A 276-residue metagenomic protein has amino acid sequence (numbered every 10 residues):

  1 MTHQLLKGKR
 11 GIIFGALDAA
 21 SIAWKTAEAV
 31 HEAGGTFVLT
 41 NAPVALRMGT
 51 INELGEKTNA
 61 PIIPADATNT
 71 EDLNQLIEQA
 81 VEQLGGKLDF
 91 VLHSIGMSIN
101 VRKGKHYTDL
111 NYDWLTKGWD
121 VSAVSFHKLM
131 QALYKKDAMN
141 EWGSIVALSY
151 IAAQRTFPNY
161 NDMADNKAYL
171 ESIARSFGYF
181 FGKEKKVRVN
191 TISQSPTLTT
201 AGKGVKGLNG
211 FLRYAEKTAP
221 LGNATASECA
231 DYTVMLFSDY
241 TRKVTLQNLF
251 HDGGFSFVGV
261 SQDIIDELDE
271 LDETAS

Functional and structural regions predicted by a protein language model:
H3-T40: Canonical Rossmann dinucleotide-binding motif of NAD(H)/NADP(H)-dependent dehydrogenases/reductases, specifically
I13, L92, V146, V189-I192 (+3 more regions): Hydrophobic structural elements of the Rossmann-like NAD(P)H-binding subdomain that define the short-chain
G15-K25, G96-E184, S193-T199, E216 (+2 more regions): Catalytic loop of short-chain dehydrogenase/reductase
V30, F181, L236: Aromatic pocket-lining residues of Rossmann-like dinucleotide-binding sites
N52-E53, E184, T191-A219, G259-S276: A glycine/serine/threonine-rich, flexible loop-to-helix segment that serves as the NAD(P) cofactor-binding "lid"
E56-K57, I63-N74, E78-G118, K135 (+6 more regions): Conserved mid-core segment of classical short-chain dehydrogenase/reductases
D72-Q75, K117-A132, E228, M235 (+1 more regions): Conserved mid-core alpha-helix of short-chain dehydrogenase/reductase
V124, T191, N209-V244, L249-G253 (+1 more regions): C-terminal helical subdomain
